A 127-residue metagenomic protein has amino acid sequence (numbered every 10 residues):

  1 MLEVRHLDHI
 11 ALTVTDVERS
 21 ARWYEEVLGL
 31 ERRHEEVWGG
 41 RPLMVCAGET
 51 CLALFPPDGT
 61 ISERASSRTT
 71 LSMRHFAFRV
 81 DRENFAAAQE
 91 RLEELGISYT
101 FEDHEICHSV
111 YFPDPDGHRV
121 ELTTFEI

Functional and structural regions predicted by a protein language model:
L2, T13-D58: Core segments of cupin and vicinal oxygen chelate
L2-E3, Q89-I127: Vicinal oxygen chelate
H6-T15, L43-C46, R64-R91, H108-P113 (+1 more regions): Vicinal oxygen chelate
R22, E26, A86-E94: Replace "anionic and nucleotidyl ligands
H34-E36, R64-T69, F101-D103: Short histidine-centered beta-strand/loop micro-motifs that create catalytic or ligand/metal-coordination sites
E36-W38, G59, E83, D103-I106: Short beta->alpha connector loops
P56-I61, E126-I127: A short, sequence-level motif marking secondary-structure junctions
T60-R64, G96: A short local loop/turn or secondary-structure capping micro-motif enriched for an aromatic residue
